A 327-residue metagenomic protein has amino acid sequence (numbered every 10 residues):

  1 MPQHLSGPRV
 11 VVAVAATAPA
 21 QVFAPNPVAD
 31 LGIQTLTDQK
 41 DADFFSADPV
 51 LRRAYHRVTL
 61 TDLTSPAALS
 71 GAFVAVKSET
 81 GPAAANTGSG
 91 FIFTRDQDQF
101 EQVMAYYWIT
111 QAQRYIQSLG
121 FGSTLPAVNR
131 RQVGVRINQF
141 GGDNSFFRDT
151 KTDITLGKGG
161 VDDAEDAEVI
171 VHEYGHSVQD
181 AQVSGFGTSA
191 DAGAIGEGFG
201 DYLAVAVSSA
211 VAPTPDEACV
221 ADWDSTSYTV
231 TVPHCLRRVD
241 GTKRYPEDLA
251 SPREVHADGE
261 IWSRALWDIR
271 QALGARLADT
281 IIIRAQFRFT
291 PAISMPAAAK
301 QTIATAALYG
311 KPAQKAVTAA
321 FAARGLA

Functional and structural regions predicted by a protein language model:
M1-I170, S177-A327: Zymogen propeptides/activation segments of proteases
